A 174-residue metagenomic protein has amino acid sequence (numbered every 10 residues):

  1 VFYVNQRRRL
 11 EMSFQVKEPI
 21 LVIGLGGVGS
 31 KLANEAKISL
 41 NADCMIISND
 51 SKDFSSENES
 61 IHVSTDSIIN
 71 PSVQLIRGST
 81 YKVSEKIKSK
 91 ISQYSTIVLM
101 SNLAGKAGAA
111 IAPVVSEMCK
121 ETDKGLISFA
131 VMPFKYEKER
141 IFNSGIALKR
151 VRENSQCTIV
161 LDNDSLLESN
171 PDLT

Functional and structural regions predicted by a protein language model:
F2-T174: Tubulin/FtsZ superfamily GTPase core signature
